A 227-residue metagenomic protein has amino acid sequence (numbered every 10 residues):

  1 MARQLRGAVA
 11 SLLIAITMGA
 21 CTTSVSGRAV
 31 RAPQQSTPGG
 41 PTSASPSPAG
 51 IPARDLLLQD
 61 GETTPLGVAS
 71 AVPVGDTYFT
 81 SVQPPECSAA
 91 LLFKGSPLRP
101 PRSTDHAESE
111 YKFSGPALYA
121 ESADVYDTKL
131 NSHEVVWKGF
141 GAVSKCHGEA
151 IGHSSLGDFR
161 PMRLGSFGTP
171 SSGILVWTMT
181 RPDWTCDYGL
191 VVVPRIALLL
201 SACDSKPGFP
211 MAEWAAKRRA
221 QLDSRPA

Functional and structural regions predicted by a protein language model:
M1-S11: Bacterial N-terminal signal peptides that target proteins for export
T17-A20: C-terminal motif of bacterial Sec signal peptides marking the signal peptidase cleavage site
T22-A107: N-terminal "mature-domain start" segment
V72-P73, Y78, F140-W184, R225: Short Gly/Thr-rich strand-loop-strand
H106-K112, T185-V193: Short, surface-exposed beta-strand/loop micro-motifs that present aromatic residues
H106-W137: A short acidic-to-branched-hydrophobic micro-motif
Y119-S122, V191-D204: Short, well-ordered beta-strand elements
L199-A227: Surface-exposed amphipathic alpha-helical segments
